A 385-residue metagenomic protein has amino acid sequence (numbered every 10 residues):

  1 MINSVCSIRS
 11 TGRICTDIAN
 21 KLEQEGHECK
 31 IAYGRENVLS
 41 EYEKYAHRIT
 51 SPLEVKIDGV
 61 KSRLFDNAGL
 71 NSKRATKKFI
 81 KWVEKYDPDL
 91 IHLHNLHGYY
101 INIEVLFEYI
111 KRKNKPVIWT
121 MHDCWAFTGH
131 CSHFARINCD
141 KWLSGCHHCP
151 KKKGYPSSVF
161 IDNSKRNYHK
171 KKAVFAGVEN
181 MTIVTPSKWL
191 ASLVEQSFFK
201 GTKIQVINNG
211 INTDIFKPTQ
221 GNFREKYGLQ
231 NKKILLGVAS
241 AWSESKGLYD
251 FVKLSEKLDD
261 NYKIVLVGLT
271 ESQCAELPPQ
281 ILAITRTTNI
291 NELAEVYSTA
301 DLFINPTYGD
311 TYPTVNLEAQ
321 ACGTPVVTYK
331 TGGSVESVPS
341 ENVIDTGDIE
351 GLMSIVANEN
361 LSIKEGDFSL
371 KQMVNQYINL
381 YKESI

Functional and structural regions predicted by a protein language model:
V184, G228-K246, V252-S255: Conserved donor-binding/catalytic core segment of Leloir-type glycosyltransferases
S192-E195, I211-K226, A275-E276, I385: Acidic anion/phosphate-binding donor-loop and adjacent secondary structure in glycosyltransferase catalytic cores
G268-N291: Nucleotide-activated donor-binding/catalytic signature segment of Leloir-type glycosyltransferases, i.e., the conserved
E295-A300: Short alpha-helical donor nucleotide-sugar binding micro-motif in glycosyltransferases
Y308: Aromatic "clamp/platform" in nucleotide-sugar-dependent glycosyltransferases that forms part of the donor/acceptor
P325-T328: Short hydrophobic beta-strand element within catalytic cores of glycosyltransferases and related nucleotide-activated
E341-I349, A357: Conserved acidic donor-binding segment of nucleotide-sugar-dependent glycosyltransferases
A357-I385: A charged, aromatic-enriched C-terminal amphipathic alpha-helix characteristic of glycosyltransferases across folds
